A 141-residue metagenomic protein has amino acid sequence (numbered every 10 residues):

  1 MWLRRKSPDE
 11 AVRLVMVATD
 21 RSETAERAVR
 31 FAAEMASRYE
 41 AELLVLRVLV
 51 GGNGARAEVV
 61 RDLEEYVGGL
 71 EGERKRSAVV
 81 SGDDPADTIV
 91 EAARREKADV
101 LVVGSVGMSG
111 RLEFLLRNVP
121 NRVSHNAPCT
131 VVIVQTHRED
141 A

Functional and structural regions predicted by a protein language model:
M1-K6, R94-A141: Gly/Ser-rich helix-loop-strand patches that form or flank binding pockets for ribonucleotide-derived cofactors
R5-E58, D62, G69-K75: Small/aliphatic-rich secondary-structure junction motif
S22, V50, G82, M108 (+1 more regions): Residue-level marker for beta-strand->alpha-helix junctions and adjacent short loops that shape enzyme
R47, V79-S81, Q135: Residue-level recognition of beta-strand->loop/alpha-helix junctions
V80-T88: Charged docking surfaces used in two-component/phosphorelay signaling
